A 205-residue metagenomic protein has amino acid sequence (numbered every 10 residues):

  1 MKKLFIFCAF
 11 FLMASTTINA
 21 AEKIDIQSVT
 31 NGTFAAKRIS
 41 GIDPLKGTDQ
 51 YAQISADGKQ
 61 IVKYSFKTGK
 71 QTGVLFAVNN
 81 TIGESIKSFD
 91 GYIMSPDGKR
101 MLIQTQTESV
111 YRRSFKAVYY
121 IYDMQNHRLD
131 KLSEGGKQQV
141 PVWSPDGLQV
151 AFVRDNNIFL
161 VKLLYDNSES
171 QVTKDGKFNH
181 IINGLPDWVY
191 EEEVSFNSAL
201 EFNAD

Functional and structural regions predicted by a protein language model:
L4-M13: Sec-dependent N-terminal signal peptides
F10, A20-D205: Beta-propeller folds
T16: Nuclease and nuclease-like effector domains acting on nucleic acids or nucleotide cofactors
